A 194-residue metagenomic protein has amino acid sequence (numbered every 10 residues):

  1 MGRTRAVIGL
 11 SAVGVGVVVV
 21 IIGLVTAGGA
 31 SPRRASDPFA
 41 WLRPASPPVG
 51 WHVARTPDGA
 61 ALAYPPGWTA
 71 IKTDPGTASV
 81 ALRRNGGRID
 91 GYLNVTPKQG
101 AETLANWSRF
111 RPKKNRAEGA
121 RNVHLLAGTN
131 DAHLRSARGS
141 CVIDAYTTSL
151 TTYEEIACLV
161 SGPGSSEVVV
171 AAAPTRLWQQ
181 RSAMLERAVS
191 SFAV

Functional and structural regions predicted by a protein language model:
M1-G87, L150-T152, S161-S165, A172-V194: N-terminal targeting sequences that direct proteins away from the cytosol to non-cytosolic compartments
S36-G50, G86-Y92, P112-G128: Short, charge-rich amphipathic segments
A54, L62, V80-L82, G91-V95 (+3 more regions): Hydrophobic beta-strand residues in large extracellular and virion-surface proteins
P66-A70, N94-A101, C158-S161: A short, sequence-level motif marking secondary-structure junctions
L82-R109: A short acidic-to-branched-hydrophobic micro-motif
L93-K98, G128-D131, A145, A173-L177: Second-shell loop/turn segments in exported
T96-Q99, K113-R116, A188-S191: A general structural signal for short secondary-structure boundary/capping elements
R109-G162: Signature of long, low-cysteine stretches enriched in small and polar/charged residues
